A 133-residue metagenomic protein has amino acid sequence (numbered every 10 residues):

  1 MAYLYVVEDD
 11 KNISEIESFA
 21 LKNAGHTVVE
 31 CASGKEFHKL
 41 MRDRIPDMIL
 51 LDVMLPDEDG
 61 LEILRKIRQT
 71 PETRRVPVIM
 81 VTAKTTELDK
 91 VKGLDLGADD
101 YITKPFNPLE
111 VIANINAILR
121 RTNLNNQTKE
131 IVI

Functional and structural regions predicted by a protein language model:
A2-Y3, A117-I133: Short, Lys/Arg-enriched segments at the junction into DNA-binding effector domains of transcriptional regulators
E8: Conserved acidic carboxylate
S14, P56, R74, T86 (+1 more regions): The feature encodes the CheY-like receiver
E30-M48: Acidic, metal-coordinating helix/loop segments flanking the phosphotransfer/catalytic sites of two-component signaling
D52, T82: Active-site residues of response regulator receiver
F106-L119: C-terminal output helix
